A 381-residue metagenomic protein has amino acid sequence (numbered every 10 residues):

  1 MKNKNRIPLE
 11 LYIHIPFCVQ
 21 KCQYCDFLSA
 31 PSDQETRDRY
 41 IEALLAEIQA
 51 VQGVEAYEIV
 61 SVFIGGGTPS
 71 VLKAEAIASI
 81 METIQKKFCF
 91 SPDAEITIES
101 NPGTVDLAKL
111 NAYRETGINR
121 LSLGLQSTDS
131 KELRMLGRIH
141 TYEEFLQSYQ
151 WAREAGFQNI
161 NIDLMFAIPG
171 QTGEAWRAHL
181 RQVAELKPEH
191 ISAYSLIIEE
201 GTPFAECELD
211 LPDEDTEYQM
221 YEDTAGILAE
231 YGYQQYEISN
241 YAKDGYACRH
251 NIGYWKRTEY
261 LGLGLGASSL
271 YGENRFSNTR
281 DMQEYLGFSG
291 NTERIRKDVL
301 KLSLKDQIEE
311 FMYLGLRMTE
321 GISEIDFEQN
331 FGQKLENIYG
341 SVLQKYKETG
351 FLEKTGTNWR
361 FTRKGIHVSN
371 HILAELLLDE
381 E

Functional and structural regions predicted by a protein language model:
M1-I7, E380-E381: Short, low-complexity, intrinsically disordered N-terminal peptides in bacterial proteins
R6-E10, S29-G53, E58-Q333: C-terminal scaffold of the Radical SAM
I13: Conserved N-terminal Rossmann-fold NAD(P)-binding element of oxidoreductases
P16-F27: Local cysteine-cluster metal-coordination motifs and their immediate loop/turn environment, predominantly Fe-S cluster
G332-K345: Short amphipathic alpha-helical interaction segments
K347-T357: A short, conserved structural fragment
N358-T362: Minor-groove-contacting beta-hairpin "wing" of winged helix-turn-helix DNA-binding domains
K364-E381: Short, amphipathic alpha-helical interaction segments positioned at domain boundaries
